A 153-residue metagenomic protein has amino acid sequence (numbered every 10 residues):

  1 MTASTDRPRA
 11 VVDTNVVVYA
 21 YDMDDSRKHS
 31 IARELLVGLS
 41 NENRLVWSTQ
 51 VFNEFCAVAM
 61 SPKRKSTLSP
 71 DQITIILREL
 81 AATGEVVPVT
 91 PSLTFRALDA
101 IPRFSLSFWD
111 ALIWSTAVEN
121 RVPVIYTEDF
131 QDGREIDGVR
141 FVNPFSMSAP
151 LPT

Functional and structural regions predicted by a protein language model:
M1-T5, W114-T153: Acidic, PIN/NYN-like endoribonuclease modules and their adjacent C-terminal/linker elements
M1-W47, R64-D71, I75, S148-P152: Short, well-structured N-terminal submotif of metal-dependent ribonuclease cores
A3-S4, G84-I125: Active-site neighborhoods of divalent-metal-dependent phosphate/nucleic-acid chemistry enzymes
G38-L39, L80, A100: Hydrophobic helix-cap positions at the C-terminus of alpha-helices in RecA-like/P-loop ATPase nucleotide-binding cores
V46, V87, V142: General small-molecule cofactor/ligand-binding pocket signal
Q50: N-terminal glycine-rich anion-binding loops that anchor highly charged ligand groups
C56-E85: Active-site-proximal, substrate-binding regions of enzyme catalytic domains and RNA-binding/basic surfaces
